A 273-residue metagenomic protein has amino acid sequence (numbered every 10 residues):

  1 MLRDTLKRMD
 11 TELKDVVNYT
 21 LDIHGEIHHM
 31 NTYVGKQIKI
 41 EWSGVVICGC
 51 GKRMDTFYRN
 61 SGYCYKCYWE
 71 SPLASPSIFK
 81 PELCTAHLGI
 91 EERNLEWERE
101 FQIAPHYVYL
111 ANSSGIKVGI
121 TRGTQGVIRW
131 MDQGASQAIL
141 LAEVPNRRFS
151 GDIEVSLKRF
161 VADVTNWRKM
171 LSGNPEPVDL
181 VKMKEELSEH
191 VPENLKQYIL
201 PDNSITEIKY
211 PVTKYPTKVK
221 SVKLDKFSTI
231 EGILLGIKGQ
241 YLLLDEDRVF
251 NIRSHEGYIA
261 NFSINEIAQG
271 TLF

Functional and structural regions predicted by a protein language model:
M1-F273: Non-catalytic accessory segments flanking enzymatic or RNA/DNA-binding domains
